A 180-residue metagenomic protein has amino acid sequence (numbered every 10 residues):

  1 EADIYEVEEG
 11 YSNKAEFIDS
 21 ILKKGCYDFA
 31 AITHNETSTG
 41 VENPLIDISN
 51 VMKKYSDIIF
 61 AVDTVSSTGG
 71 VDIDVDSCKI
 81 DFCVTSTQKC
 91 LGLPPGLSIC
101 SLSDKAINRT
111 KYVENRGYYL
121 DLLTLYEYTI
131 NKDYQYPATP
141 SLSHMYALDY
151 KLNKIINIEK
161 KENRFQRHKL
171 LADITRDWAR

Functional and structural regions predicted by a protein language model:
E1-Y11, I18: Membrane helical hairpin/interfacial module
E6, A31-E36, T64-S66, S86-T87 (+2 more regions): Short, structured patches in soluble enzyme cores that scaffold and shape functional sites
Y11, S67-G69, K89-L93: Short gly/pro/ser/thr-enriched loop/turn and capping motifs at secondary-structure boundaries
S12-S67, F82: Active-site phosphate-binding strand-loop segment of PLP-dependent enzymes
T68-C78: Glycine-rich, charge-decorated loop segments at or immediately adjacent to ligand/cofactor-binding or catalytic sites
D76-Q88: Conserved active-site segment immediately N-terminal to the catalytic lysine that forms the internal aldimine
Q88-I174: Active-site C-terminal subdomain of aminotransferase-like
